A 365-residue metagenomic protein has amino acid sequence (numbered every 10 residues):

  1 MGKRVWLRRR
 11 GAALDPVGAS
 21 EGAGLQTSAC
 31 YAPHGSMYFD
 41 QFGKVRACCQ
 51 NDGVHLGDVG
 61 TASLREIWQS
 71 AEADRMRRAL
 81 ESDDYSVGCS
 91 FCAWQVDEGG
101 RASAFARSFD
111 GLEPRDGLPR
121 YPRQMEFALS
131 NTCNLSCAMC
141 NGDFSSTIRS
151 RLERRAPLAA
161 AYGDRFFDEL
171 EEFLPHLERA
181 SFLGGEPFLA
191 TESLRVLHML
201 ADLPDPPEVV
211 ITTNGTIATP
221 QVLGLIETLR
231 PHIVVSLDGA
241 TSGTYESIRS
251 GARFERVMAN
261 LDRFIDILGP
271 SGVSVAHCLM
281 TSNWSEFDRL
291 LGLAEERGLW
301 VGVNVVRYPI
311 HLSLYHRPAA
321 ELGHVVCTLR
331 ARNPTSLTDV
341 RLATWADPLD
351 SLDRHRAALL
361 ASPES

Functional and structural regions predicted by a protein language model:
M1-P157, F173-L174, T338-S365: N-terminal pre-core extensions flanking Radical SAM catalytic domains
S36, Q41-F42, E208-V210, T228-V234 (+1 more regions): Conserved C-terminal portion of the radical SAM core fold that forms the substrate/S-adenosylmethionine-binding
P122-T132, D143-Y162, P175-A190, L203-A218 (+4 more regions): Core AdoMet radical
A161-E169: Glycine- and small hydrophobic-enriched segments that form the cores of compact globular domains
F166-F167, V196-L200, V257-I265: Short, well-ordered amphipathic alpha-helices
D168-F173, L197-D202, L225-I226: Leucine-rich repeat
E192-H198, P220-I226, F287: Distinct, well-ordered alpha-helical segments
